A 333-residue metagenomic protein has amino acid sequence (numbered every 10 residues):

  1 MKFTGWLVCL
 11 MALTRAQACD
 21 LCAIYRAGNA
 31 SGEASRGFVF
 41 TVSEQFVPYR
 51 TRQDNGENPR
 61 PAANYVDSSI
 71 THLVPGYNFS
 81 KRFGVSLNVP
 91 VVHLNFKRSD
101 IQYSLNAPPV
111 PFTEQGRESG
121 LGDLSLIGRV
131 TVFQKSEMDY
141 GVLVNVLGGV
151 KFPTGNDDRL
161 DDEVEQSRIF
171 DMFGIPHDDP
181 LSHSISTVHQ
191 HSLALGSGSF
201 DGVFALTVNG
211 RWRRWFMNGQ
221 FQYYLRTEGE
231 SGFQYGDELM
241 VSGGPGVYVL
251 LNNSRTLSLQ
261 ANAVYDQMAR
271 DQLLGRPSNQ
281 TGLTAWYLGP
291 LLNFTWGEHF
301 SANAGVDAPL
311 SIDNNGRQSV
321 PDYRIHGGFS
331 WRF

Functional and structural regions predicted by a protein language model:
N29-G37, R82, Q134-L143, D157-R159 (+2 more regions): Short loop/turn motifs that connect adjacent beta-strands in outer-membrane beta-barrel proteins
R36, D67-T71, E118-L124, V142 (+4 more regions): Residues that define the transmembrane beta-barrel architecture of outer-membrane proteins
F40-P48, L87-V91, V144-F152, G210 (+4 more regions): Transmembrane beta-barrel strands of outer-membrane/channel proteins
V42-E44, L73-Y77, L87, L126-V132 (+7 more regions): Residues on the lipid-exposed face of transmembrane beta-strands in outer-membrane beta-barrel proteins
F46-I70, S192: Surface-exposed strand-loop-strand hairpins of Gram-negative outer-membrane beta-barrel proteins
T51-N55, P59, E230-F333: Outer membrane beta-barrel transmembrane domains
A63-R98, W212-G229, F233-S242, Y248 (+1 more regions): Glycine- and aromatic-enriched membrane insertion/assembly motifs of diderm outer-membrane and organelle channel
L94-G236: Outer-membrane pore/translocation modules
